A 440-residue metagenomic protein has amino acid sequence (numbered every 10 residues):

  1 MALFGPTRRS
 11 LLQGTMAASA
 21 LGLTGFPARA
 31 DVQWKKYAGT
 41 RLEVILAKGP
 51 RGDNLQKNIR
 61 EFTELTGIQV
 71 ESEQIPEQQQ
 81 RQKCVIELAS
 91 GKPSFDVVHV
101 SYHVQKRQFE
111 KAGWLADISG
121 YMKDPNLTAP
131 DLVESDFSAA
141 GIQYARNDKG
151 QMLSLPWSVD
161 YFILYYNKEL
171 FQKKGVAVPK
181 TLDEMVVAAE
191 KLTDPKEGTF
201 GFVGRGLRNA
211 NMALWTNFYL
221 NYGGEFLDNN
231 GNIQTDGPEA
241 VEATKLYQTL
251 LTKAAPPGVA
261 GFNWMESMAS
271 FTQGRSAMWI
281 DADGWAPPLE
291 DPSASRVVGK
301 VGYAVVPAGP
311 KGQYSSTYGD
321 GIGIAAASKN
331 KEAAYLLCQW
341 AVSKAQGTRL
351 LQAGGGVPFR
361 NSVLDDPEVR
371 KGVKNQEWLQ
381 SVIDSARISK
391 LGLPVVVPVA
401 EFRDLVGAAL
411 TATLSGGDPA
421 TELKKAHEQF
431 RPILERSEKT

Functional and structural regions predicted by a protein language model:
M1-A18: N-terminal secretory signal peptides and thylakoid transit peptides that target proteins across membranes
D31, P50, S135-D136, A145 (+4 more regions): Long, aromatic- and glycine/proline-rich binding clefts that accommodate carbohydrate-like moieties
D31-K36, Y102-Y161, V298-G302, R370-G372 (+2 more regions): Hinge/lid segment of periplasmic solute-binding proteins
K35-G39, S119-F137, G224-E242, D291-R296 (+2 more regions): Short, solvent-exposed loop/beta-turn-alpha elements that line the ligand-binding surface or hinge of extracytoplasmic
K35-Y37, Q69, Q172, A386-T440: Conserved C-terminal helix/tail region of periplasmic/extracytoplasmic solute-binding proteins
R60-F137, E169, K173-K180, A277-M278 (+3 more regions): Extracytoplasmic "Venus flytrap"/periplasmic binding protein-like
I142-W157, F162, E184-I233, S276: Extracytoplasmic/periplasmic solute-binding protein
A188-K191, P195, N230-A260, V306: Glycine-centered hinge/linker elements that transmit conformational signals in sensory and ligand-binding systems
